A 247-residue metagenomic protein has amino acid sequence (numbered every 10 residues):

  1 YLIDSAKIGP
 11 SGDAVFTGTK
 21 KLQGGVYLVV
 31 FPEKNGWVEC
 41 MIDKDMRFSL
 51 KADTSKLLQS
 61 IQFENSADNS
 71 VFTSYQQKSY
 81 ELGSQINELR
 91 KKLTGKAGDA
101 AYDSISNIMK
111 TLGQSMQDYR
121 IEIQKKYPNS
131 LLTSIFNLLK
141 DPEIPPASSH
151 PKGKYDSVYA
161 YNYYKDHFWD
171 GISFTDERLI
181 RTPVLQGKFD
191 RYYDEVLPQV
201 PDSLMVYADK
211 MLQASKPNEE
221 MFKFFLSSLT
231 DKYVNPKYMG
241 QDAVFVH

Functional and structural regions predicted by a protein language model:
Y1-P128, L138-L139, E143-F168, T175: A non-transmembrane, solvent-exposed segment enriched in polar/low-complexity residues
G95-A101, G187-D194, S203-K210, S228: Acidic/histidine-rich, surface-exposed loop or edge segments in extracytoplasmic proteins
N107-T111, R178-P183, D194-P201, K216-E220 (+1 more regions): A short, ordered amphipathic alpha-helix with a cationic face
G113, R120, T133, A208-D209 (+1 more regions): Extracytoplasmic/secreted envelope proteins and their assembly/folding machinery, especially bacterial periplasmic
K126-L131, E219: Short solvent-exposed coil/turn linkers within tandem alpha-helical repeat scaffolds
I135-L139, S228: Short acidic/histidine-centered micro-motifs embedded in hydrophobic/aromatic stretches that mark compact functional
G153-P201: A recognition module on extended beta-rich or small alphabeta surfaces enriched in W/G with H and D/E
P201-H247: N-terminal targeting signals for export/organelle localization
